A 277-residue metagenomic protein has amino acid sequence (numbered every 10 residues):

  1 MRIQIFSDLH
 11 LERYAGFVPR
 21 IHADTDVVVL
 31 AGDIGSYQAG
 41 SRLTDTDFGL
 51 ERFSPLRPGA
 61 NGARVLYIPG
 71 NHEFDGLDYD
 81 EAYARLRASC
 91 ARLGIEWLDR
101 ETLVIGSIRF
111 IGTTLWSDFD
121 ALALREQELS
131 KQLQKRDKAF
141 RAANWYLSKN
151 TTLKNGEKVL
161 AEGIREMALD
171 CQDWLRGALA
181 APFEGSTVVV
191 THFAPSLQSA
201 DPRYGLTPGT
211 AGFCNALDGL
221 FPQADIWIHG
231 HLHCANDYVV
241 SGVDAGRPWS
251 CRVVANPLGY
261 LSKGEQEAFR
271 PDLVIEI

Functional and structural regions predicted by a protein language model:
M1-Q4, T102-G112, V239-R252: Beta-strand-turn-beta hairpins that frame and shape the catalytic cleft of phosphate-ester-processing enzymes
M1-Y67, F74-A82: N-terminal active-site segment of His-dependent metallophosphoesterases
I5-S7, V28-D33, L66-N71, E96-R100 (+3 more regions): Active-site neighborhood of phospho(di)ester-bond hydrolases with catalytic His/Asp-centered motifs
H10-F17, S36-G40, H72-A82, L98 (+5 more regions): Active-site environment of divalent metal-dependent phosphoester hydrolases
P58-R64, I95, A224, P248-C251: A short helix->loop->beta-strand "cap" motif at the edges of active sites that frequently abuts
R64-E73, D78-Q134: A basic- and aromatic-enriched beta-loop-alpha substructure that forms the phosphate/nucleotide- and DNA/RNA-contacting
I111-V188, F193-Y204: Active-site-proximal loop/helix segment associated with metal-binding centers of metalloenzymes
D201, T207-D225, L232-I277: Binuclear metal-dependent phosphoesterase catalytic core
